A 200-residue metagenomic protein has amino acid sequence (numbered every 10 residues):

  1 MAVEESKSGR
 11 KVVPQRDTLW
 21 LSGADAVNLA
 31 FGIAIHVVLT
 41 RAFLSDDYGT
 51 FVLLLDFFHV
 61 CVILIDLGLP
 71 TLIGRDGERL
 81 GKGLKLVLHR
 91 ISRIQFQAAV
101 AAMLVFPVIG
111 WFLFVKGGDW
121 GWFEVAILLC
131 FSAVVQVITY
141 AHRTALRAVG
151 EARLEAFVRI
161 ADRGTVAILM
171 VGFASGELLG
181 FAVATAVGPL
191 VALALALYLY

Functional and structural regions predicted by a protein language model:
M1-V3, K7-R10, P70-I73, A141-A148 (+3 more regions): C-terminal transmembrane helix end/exit motif
K7-V13, F43-D47, C61-I94, R147-R153: Transmembrane-helix boundary and interhelical linker motifs in polytopic inner-membrane proteins
V13-P70, P107, S132: Signature of the first transmembrane helix
Q15-N28, K85, I127, F131 (+1 more regions): Alpha-helical transmembrane segments of multi-pass membrane transporters/permeases
L21, D25, V52-L55, Q95 (+5 more regions): Residue-level recognition of transmembrane alpha-helices in multi-pass small-molecule transporters/permeases
I33, V37, R41, L64-L67 (+4 more regions): Membrane-embedded alpha-helical segments of multi-pass transporters/permeases
V60, L64, V100, L104 (+2 more regions): Alpha-helical transmembrane segments of multi-pass membrane proteins
F123-C130, A156-Y200: Hydrophobic alpha-helical transmembrane segments
